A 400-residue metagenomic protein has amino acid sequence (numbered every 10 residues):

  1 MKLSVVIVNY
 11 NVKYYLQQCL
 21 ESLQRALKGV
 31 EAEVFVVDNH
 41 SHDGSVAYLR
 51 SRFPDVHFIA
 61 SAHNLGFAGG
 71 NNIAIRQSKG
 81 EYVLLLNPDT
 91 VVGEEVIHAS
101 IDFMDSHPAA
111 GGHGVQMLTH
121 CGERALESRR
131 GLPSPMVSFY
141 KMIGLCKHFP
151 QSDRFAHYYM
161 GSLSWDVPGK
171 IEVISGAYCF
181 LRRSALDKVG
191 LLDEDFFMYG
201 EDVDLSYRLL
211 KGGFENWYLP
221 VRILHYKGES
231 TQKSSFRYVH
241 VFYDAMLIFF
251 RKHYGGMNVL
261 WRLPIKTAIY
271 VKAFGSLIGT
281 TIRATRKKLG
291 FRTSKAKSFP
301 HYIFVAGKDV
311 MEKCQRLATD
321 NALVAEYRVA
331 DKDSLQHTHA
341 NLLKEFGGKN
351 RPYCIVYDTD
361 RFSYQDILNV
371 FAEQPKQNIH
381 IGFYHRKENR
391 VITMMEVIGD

Functional and structural regions predicted by a protein language model:
I7, V12-L27, C314-Q315, L342-L343: Short, well-formed alpha-helical segments that are part of the catalytic scaffolds of diverse glycosyltransferases
S22, D38-V46, H63: A conserved acidic beta->alpha catalytic loop
V46-Q77: Conserved donor nucleotide-binding strand/loop of the catalytic core
V83: Short aromatic/hydrophobic "clamp" motif used to bind/position activated sugar donors
V91-E127: Conserved donor NDP-sugar-binding/catalytic core segment of glycosyltransferases
L132-I171: Short, flexible, basic/aromatic active-site loop/helix in glycosyltransferases
S164-V167, E172-R222, V370-A372: A short, conserved alpha-helix in the catalytic core of glycosyltransferases
Y207-T285: Active-site-adjacent helix/loop segment of glycosyltransferases that harbors family-specific signature motifs
